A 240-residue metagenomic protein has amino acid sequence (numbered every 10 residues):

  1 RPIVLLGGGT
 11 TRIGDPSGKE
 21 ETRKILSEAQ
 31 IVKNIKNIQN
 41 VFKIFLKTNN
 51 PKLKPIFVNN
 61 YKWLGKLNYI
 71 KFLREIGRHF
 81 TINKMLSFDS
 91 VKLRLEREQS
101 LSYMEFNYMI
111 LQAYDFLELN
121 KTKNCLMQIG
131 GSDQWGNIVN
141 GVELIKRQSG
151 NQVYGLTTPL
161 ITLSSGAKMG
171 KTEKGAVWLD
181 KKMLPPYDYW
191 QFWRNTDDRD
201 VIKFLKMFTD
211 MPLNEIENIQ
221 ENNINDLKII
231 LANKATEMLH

Functional and structural regions predicted by a protein language model:
R1-Q134, V139-V142, Q148-Y154, A167: NTP-dependent nucleotidyl-transfer catalytic core
L144-H240: Conserved nucleotide- and phosphate/pyrophosphate-binding catalytic cores in adenylate/nucleotidyl-handling enzymes
